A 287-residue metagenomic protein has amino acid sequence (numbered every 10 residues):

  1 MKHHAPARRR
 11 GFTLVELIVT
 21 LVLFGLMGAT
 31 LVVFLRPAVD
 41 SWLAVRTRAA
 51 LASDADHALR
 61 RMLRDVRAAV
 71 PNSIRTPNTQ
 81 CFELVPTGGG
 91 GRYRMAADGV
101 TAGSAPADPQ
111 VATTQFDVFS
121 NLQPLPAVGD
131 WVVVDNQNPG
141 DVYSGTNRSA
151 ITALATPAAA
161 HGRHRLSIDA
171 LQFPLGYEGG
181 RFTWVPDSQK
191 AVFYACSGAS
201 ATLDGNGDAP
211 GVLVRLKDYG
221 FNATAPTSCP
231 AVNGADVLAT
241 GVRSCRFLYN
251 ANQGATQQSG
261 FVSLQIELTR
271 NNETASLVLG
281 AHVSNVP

Functional and structural regions predicted by a protein language model:
M1-F12: N-terminal leader/signal peptides at the extreme start of proteins
R8, L17, N78: Exposed loop/turn and edge beta-strand positions of beta-sandwich/beta-sheet ligand-binding modules
F12-R67: Aliphatic-rich helix starts adjacent to a transmembrane/signal segment
A29, T87, E267: Acidic/polar N-terminal loop/beta-strand segments that form early-domain functional surfaces
D40, A44, S53, R64 (+4 more regions): Short helix-loop boundary/capping segments at the starts of domains
V45-V214: Extracytoplasmic beta-strand-rich oligomerization domains located immediately C-terminal to a leader/signal peptide
G198-P287: Short linear sequence signals and composition-biased patches located at protein termini or domain-edge surfaces
